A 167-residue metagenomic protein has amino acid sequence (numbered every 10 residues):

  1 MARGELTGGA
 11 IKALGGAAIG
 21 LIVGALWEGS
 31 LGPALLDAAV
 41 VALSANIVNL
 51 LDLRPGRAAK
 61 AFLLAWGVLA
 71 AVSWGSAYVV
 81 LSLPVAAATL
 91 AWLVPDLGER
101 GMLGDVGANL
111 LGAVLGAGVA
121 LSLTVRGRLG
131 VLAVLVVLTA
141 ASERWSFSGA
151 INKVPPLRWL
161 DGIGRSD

Functional and structural regions predicted by a protein language model:
M1-G149: "…together with the soluble PPM/PP2C metallo-phosphatase catalytic core" -> "…together with the soluble PPM/PP2C
A150-D167: Short, highly charged, low-complexity non-transmembrane loops/tails of multi-pass membrane proteins
